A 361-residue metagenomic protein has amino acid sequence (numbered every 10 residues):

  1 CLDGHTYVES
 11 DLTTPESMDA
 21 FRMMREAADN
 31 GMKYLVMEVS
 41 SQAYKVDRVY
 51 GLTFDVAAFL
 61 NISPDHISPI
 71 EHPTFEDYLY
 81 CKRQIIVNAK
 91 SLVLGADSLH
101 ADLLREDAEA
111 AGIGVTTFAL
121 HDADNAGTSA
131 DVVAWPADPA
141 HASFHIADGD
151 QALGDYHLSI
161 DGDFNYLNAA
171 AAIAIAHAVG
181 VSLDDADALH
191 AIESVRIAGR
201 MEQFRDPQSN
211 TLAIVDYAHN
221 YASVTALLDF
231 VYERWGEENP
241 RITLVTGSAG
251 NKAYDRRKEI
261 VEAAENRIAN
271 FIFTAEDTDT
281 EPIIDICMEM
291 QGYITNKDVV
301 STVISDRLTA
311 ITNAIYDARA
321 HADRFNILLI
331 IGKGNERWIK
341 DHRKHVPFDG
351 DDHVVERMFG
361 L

Functional and structural regions predicted by a protein language model:
C1-H5: Short beta-strand-centered segment that lines the nucleotide-binding/catalytic pocket of NTP-utilizing
T6-S17, D65-P73: Flexible beta-alpha connector loops of hexameric P-loop NTPases
D29-N30, A58-A213, Q291-T295: Acidic, Mg2+-coordinating active-site environments of NTP-dependent enzymes
M32-Q42, A213-H219: Switch II (G3) loop of P-loop NTPases
V49-I62, N239-V245: Inter-motif core of Ras-like GTPase G domains
D55, K90, A269: Receiver (REC) domain switch/active-site residues of two-component response regulators
G114, I175-D184, S194-L361: ATP-dependent carboxylate-amine ligase
